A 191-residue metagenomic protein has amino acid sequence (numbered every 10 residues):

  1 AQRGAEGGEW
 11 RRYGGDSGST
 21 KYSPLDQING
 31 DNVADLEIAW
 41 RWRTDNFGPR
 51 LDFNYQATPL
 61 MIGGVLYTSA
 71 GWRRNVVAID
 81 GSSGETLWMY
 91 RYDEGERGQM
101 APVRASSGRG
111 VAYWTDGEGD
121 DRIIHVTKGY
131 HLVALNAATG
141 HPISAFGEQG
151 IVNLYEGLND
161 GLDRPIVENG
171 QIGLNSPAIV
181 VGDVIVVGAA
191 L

Functional and structural regions predicted by a protein language model:
A1-R50, E85-Q99, H141-V167: Aromatic (tryptophan-biased) beta-strands that constitute blades/sheets of beta-rich domains
W10-G14, D52-G71, N75, P102-H131 (+1 more regions): Repeat-blade elements of multi-bladed beta-propeller folds
T20-P24, T68-G71, A78: Extended, small/polar residue-biased N-terminal targeting/export presequences and adjacent propeptide/linker tracts
V77-G84, D93-G95, Y113-W114: Structural core of flavin- and non-heme-iron oxidoreductases, emphasizing the beta-strand/alpha-helix scaffold
S83, L135-G140: Beta-propeller blade signature
H131-A134, N159: Long hydrophobic alpha-helices with heptad-repeat/coiled-coil character
